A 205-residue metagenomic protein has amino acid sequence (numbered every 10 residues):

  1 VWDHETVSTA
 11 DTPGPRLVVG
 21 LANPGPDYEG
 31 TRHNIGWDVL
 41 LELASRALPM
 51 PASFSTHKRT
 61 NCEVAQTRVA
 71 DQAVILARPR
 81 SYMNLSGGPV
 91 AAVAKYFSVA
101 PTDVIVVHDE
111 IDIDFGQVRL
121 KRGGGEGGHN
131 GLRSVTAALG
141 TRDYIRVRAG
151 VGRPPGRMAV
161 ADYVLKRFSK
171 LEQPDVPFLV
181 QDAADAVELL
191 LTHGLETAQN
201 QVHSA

Functional and structural regions predicted by a protein language model:
W2-G123, L132-V147, P154-A159, K166 (+2 more regions): Nucleotide and nucleotide-moiety/phosphate-recognizing core
